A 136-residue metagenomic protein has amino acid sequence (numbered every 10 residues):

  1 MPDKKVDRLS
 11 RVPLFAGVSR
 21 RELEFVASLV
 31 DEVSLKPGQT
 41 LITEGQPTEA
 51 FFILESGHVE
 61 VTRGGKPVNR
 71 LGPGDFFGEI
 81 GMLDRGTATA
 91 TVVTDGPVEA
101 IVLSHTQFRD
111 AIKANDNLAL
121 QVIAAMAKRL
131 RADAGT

Functional and structural regions predicted by a protein language model:
M1-T136: Cytosolic regulatory regions built on CNB/CRP/Popeye-like sensor folds
